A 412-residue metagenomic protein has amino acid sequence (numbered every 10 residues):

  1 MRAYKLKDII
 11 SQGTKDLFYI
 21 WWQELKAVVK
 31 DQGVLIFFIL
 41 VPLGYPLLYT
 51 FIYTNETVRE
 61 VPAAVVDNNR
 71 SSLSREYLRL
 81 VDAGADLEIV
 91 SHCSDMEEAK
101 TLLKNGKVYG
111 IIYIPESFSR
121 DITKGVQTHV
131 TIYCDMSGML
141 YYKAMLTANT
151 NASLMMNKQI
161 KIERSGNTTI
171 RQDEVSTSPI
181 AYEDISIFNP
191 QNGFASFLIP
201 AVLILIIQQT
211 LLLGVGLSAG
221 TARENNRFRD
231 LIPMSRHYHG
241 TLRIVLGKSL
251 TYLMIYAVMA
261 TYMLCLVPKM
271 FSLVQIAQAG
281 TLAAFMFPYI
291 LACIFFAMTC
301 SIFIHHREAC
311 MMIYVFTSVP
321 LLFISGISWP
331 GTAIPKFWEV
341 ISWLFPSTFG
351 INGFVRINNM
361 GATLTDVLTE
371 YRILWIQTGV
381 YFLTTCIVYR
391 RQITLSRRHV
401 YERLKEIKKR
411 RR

Functional and structural regions predicted by a protein language model:
M1-S196, D366, R391, R397-R412: Extracytoplasmic/periplasmic domains immediately adjacent to an N-terminal transmembrane anchor in multi-pass membrane
T14, F18-W22, S196, H237-L250 (+5 more regions): Alpha-helical membrane-protein architecture signal
V28-L35, I206, G247-L253, A257 (+3 more regions): Loop-to-transmembrane-helix entry motif
F38-I39, S196-F197, F316-T317, S342: Hydrophobic alpha-helical transmembrane segments of integral membrane proteins, especially lipid-exposed positions
G44-L47, I185-V267: Hydrophobic alpha-helical transmembrane segments of multi-pass membrane transport proteins
L48-Y49, R70, S91, T101 (+3 more regions): Membrane-spanning alpha-helical segments of multipass transporters and channels
I170-A181, R227, L344-I357: Peri-membrane helix termini and adjoining interfacial loops of integral membrane proteins
